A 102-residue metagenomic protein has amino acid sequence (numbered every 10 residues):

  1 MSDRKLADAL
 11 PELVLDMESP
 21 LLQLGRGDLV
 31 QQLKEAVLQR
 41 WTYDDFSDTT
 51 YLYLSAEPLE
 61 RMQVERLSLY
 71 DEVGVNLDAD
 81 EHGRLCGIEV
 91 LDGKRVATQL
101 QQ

Functional and structural regions predicted by a protein language model:
M1-Q102: Small, basic N-terminal interaction modules of short regulatory proteins
